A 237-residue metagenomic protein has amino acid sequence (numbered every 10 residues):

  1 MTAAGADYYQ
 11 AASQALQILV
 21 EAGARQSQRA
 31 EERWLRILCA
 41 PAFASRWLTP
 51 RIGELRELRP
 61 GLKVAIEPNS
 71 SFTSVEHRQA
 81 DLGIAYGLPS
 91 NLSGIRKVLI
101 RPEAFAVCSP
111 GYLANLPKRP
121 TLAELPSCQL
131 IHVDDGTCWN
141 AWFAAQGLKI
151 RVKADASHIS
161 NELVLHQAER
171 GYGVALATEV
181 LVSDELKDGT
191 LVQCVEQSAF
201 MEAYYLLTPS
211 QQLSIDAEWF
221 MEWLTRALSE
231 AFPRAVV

Functional and structural regions predicted by a protein language model:
M1-Q28: Alpha-helical "hinge/linker" immediately C-terminal to small N-terminal DNA-binding modules
E32-L92: Central regulatory/effector-binding core of bacterial HTH transcription factors
P60-A65, Q146-D155: A local structural motif
G61, E179-D188, Q197-V237: C-terminal effector-binding regulatory domain of bacterial HTH transcription factors
N91-I100, E185-V195: Ligand-binding "clamshell"
L92-A104, C108-L130: Flexible hinge/capping segments at coil-to-helix
Q129-G147: Secondary-structure junction motif
I150-Q193: Hydrophobic hinge/microswitch elements
